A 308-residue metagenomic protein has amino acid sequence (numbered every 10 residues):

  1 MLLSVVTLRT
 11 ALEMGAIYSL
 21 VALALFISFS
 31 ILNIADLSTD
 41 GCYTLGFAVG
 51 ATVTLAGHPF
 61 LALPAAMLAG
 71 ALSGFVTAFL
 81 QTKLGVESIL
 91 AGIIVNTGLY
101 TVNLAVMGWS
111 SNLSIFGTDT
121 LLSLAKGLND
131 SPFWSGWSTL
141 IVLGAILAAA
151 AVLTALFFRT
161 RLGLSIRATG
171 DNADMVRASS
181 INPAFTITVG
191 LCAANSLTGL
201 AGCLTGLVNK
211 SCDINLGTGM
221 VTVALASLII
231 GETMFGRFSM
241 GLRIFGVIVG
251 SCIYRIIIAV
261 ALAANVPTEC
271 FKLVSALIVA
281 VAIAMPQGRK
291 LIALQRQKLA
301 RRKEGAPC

Functional and structural regions predicted by a protein language model:
M1-V21, V49, G57-L61, P132-L140: Membrane-interfacial amphipathic/re-entrant helices at transmembrane-helix boundaries
F29-L84, G108, N129, F133 (+1 more regions): Membrane-embedded helix boundary and interhelical linker motif in transport proteins
S30-A35, F75-L121, A125-L128, R159 (+2 more regions): Short loop segments and helix-boundary regions at transmembrane helix junctions of multi-pass inner-membrane proteins
H58-T97, V102, L147-A151, V249-G250 (+1 more regions): Alpha-helical transmembrane segments within multi-pass membrane transporters and channels
S73, S135-L216, V221: Helix-loop-helix "hairpin" substructures at the membrane interface of multi-pass membrane proteins
S88, G92, L99-R159, T188-V189 (+2 more regions): Transmembrane helix-bundle core of multi-pass membrane transporters and related energy-transducing complexes
D171-A178, N182-F185, L242, I257-C308: Cytosolic-side transmembrane-helix boundaries in multi-pass membrane proteins
T198, G202-L273: Transmembrane alpha-helical segments in multi-pass inner-membrane proteins
